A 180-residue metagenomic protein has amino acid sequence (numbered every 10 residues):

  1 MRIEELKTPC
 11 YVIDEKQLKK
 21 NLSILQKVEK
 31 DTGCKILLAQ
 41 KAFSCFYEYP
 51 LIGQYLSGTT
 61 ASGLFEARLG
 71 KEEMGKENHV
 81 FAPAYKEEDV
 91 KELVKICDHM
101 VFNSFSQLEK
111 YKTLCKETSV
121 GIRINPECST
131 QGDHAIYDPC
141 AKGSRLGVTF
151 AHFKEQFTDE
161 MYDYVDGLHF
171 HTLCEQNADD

Functional and structural regions predicted by a protein language model:
M1-V12: Generic N-terminal amphipathic, Lys/Arg-enriched alpha-helix
I3-E4, L22, G132: Residue-level detector of functional hotspots within protein domains
K7, T32-G33: Eukaryotic alpha-helical scaffold "rod" segments
N21-D31, L69: A short, N-terminal amphipathic alpha-helix
C34-D180: Active-site-proximal beta-alpha core segment in soluble small-molecule metabolic enzymes
